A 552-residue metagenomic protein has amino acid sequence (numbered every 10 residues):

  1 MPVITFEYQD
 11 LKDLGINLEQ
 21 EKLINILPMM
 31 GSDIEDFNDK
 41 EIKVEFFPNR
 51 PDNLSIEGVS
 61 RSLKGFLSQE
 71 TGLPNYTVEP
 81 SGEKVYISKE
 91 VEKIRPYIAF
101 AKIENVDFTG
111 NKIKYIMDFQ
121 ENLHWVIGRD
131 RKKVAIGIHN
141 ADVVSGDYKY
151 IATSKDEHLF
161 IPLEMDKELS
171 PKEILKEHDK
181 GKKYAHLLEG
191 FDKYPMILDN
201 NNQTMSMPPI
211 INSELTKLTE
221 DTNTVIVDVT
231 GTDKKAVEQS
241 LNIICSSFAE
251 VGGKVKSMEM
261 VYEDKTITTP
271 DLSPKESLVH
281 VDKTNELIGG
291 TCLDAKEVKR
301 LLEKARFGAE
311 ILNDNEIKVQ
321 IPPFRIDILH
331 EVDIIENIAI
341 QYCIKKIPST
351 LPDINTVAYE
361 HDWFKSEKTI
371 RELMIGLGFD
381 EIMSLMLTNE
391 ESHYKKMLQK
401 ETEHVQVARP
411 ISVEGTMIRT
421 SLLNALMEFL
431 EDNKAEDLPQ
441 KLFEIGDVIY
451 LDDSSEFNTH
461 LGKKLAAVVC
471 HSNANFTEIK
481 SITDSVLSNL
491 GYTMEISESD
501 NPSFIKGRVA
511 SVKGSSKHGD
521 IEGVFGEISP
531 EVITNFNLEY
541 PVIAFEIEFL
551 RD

Functional and structural regions predicted by a protein language model:
P2-K43, F47-F100, Y115, K132 (+2 more regions): Extended, well-folded interaction surfaces typified by the phenylalanyl-tRNA synthetase beta subunit core
F66-S68, F100-T269, S273-E276, E286 (+4 more regions): TRNA-recognition modules of translation machinery and tRNA-sensing kinases, especially anticodon-binding
